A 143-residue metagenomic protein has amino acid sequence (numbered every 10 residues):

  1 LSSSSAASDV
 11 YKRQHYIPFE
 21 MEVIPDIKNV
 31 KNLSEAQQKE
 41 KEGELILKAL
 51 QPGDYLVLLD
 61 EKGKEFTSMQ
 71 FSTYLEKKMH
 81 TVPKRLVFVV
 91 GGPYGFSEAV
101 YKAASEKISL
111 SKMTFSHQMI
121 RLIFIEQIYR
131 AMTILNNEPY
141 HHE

Functional and structural regions predicted by a protein language model:
L1-A7, Y11: Single conserved hydrophobic/aromatic residue that forms the stacking wall/gate of nucleotide- or nucleobase-binding
A7, G53-D54, A104-S105: Short, well-ordered alpha-helix to beta-strand connector turns
D9, R13, Y74-T81, A103: Catalytic-core regions built around general acid/base machinery
P18-F19, V23-K84: S-adenosyl-L-methionine/SAH cofactor-binding core of RNA-modifying enzymes
G91: Rossmann-fold NAD(P)-binding glycine/threonine-rich loop
E98-H142: Structured adenosyl-cofactor binding patch, chiefly the S-adenosyl-L-methionine
